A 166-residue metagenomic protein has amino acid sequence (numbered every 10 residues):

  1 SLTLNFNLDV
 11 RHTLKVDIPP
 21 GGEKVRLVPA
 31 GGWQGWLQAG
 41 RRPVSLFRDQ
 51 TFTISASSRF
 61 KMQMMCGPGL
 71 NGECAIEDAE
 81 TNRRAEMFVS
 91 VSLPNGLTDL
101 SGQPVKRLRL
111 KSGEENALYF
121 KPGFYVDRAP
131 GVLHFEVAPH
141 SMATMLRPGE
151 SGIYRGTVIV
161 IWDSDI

Functional and structural regions predicted by a protein language model:
S1-P94, E136-I166: N-terminal small/polar-rich segments of proteins
F88-E150, S164: C-terminal structured domain segments
